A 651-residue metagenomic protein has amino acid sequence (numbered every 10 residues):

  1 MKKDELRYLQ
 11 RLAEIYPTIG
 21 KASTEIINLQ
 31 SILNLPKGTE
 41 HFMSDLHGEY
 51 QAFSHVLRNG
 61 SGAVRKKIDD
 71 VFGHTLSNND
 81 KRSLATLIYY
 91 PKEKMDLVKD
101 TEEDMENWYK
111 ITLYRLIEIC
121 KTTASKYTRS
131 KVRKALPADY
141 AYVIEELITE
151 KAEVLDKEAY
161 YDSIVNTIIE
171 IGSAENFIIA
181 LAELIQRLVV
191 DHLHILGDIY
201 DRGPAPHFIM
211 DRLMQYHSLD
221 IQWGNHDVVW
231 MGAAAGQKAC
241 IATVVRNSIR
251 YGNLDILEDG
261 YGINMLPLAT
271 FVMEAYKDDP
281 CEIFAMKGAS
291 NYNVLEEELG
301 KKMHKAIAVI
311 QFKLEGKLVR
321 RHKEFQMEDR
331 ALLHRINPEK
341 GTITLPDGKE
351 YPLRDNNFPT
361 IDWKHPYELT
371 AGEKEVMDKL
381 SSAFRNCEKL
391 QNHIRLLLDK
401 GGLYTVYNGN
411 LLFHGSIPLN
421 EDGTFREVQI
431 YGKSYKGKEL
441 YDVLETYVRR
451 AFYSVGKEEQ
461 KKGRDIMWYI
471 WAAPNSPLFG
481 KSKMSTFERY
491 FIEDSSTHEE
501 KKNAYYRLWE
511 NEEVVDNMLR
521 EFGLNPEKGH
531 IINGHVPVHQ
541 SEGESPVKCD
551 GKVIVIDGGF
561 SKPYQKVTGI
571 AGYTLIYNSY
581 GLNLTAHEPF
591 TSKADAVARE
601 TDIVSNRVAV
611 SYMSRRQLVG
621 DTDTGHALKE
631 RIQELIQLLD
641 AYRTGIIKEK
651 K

Functional and structural regions predicted by a protein language model:
M1-K651: Feature recognizes metal-dependent phosphohydrolase scaffolds
